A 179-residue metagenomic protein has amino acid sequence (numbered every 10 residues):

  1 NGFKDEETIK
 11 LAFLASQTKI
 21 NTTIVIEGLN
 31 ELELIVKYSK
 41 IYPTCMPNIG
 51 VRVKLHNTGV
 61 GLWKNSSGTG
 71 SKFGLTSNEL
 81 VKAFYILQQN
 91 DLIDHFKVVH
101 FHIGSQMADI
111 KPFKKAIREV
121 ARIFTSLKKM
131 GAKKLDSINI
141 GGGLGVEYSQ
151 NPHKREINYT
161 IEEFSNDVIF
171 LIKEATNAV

Functional and structural regions predicted by a protein language model:
N1-S137, V146: Active-site-proximal beta-alpha core segment in soluble small-molecule metabolic enzymes
T23-E31, E163-I172: Phosphate/diphosphate-binding loops
M107-A116, E147-S165: Short glycine/threonine-rich loop-to-helix capping motif typified by GTGT followed within a few residues by an Asp-Pro
T125, I157, I169: Aromatic-lined carbohydrate-binding surfaces of glycoside hydrolases
I140: Structured binding elements
